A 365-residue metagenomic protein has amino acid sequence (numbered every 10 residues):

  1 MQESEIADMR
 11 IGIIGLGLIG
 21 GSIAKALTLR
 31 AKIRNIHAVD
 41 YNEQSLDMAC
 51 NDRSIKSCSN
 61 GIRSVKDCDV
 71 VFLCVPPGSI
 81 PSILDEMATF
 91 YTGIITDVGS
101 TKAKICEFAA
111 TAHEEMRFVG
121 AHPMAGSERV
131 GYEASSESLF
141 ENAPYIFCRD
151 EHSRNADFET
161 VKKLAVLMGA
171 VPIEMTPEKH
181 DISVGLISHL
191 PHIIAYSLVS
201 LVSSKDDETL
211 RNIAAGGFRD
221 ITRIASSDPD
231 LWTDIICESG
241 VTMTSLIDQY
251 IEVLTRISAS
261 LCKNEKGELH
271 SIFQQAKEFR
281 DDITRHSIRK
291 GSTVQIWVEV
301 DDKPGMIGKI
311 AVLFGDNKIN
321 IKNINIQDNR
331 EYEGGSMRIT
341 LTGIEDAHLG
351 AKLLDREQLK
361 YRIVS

Functional and structural regions predicted by a protein language model:
Q2-G61: NAD(P)+-binding Rossmann beta1-loop-alpha1 motif at the extreme N-terminus of oxidoreductases
Y41, V75, V98: Short beta->alpha hinge that forms the Motif I/post-I loop of the SAM-binding pocket
C68: An anion/phosphate-binding loop that grips the pyrophosphate of nucleotide cofactors and donors
V71-F72, T96: N-terminal Rossmann-like NAD(P) cofactor-binding module of classical short-chain dehydrogenase/reductase
I83-E133: Rossmann-like NAD(P)(H) cofactor-binding subdomain of soluble oxidoreductases
L139-I224: Internal alpha-helical scaffold of NAD(P)-dependent oxidoreductase catalytic cores
D207-A276: Interdomain hinge/lid region at the active-site interface of Rossmann-like NAD(P)-dependent oxidoreductases
F279-S365: A conserved regulatory-domain signal marking ACT and ACT-like small-molecule sensing domains and adjacent regulatory
